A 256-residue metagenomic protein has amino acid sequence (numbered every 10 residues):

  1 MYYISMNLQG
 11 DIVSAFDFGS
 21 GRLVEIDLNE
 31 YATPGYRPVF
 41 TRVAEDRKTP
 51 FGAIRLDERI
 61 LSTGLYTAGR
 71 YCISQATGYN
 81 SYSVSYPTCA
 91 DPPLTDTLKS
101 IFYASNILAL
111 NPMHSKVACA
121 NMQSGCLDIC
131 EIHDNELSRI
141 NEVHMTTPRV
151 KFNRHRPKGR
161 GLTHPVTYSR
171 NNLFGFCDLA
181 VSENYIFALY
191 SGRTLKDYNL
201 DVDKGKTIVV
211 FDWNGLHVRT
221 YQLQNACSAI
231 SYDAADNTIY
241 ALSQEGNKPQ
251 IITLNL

Functional and structural regions predicted by a protein language model:
M1, Y31, G35-E45, Y79-Y103 (+2 more regions): Surface-exposed loop and turn segments in beta-propeller and other repeat-based domains that flank or scaffold
Y2-Q9, P50-D57, S100-S115, A120-N121 (+2 more regions): Structural signature of eukaryotic scaffold interfaces centered on beta-propeller domains
V13, I60-L61, V117, I186 (+1 more regions): Hydrophobic beta-strand positions that form the internal "hydrophobic ladder" of WD40/Gbeta-like beta-propeller blades
F16-R59, T63, C89: Asp-box/WD-like beta-propeller blade repeats and closely related beta-sheet repeat scaffolds
S20-R22, L65-R70, Q123-C126, R193-K196 (+1 more regions): Short glycine/acidic-enriched loop and turn motifs that connect beta-strands
N29, R70-T77, D201-L216, T253-L256: Beta-propeller blade signature
Y168-V210: Loop/turn-rich, solvent-exposed surfaces of beta-rich toroidal or solenoidal domains
S231-D233, N237-L256: Blade-level signature of beta-propeller repeat domains, shared across WD40, Kelch, NHL, RCC1 and BNR/Asp-box propellers
